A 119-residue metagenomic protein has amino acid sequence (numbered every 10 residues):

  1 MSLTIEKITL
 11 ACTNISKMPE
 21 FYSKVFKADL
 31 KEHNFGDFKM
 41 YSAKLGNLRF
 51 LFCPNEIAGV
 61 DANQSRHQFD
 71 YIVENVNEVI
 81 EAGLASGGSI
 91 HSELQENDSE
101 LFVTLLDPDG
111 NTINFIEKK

Functional and structural regions predicted by a protein language model:
M1-L3, K7, L84-K119: Vicinal oxygen chelate
S2, T9-F50: Core segments of cupin and vicinal oxygen chelate
T4-T13, S42-K44, G59-L84, L101-L106: Vicinal oxygen chelate
K27-N34, D70-Y71, S92-L94: Short linear motifs in intrinsically disordered
F35, V60, Q95-D98: A short beta-turn/loop motif at secondary-structure boundaries
N47-L51, D109-T112: Short, charged/polar, Gly/Pro-enriched secondary-structure boundary elements
